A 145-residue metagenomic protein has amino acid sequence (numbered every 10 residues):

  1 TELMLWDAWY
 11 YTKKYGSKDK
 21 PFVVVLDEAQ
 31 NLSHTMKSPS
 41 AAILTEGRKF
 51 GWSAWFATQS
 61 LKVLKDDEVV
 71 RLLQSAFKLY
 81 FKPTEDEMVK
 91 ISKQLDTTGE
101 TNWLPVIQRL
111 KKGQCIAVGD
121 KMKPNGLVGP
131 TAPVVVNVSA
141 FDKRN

Functional and structural regions predicted by a protein language model:
T1-P105: Conserved P-loop NTPase motor cores
Q108-N145: Conserved P-loop NTPase motor module
